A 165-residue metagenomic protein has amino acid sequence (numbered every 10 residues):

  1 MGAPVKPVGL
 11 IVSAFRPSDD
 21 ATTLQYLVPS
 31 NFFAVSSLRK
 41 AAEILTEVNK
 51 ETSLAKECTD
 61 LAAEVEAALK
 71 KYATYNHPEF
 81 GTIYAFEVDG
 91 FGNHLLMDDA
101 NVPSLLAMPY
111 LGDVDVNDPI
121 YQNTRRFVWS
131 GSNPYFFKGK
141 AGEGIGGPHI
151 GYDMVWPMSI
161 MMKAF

Functional and structural regions predicted by a protein language model:
M1-C58: The feature captures the catalytic groove of carbohydrate-active enzymes
M1-L10, D60-F80, P119-G139: Long, well-ordered core segments of solenoidal/helical folds
G9-D19, Y75-G92, K138-I145: Conserved catalytic-core motifs characterized by acidic clusters
Y26, R39-P119: Catalytic cores of carbohydrate-active enzymes
F32, R39, F91-F165: Active-site core of glycosidic bond-cleaving carbohydrate-active enzymes
A34, I83-F86, F127: Hydrophobic transmembrane signal anchors and adjacent membrane-proximal interface regions, especially in viral
